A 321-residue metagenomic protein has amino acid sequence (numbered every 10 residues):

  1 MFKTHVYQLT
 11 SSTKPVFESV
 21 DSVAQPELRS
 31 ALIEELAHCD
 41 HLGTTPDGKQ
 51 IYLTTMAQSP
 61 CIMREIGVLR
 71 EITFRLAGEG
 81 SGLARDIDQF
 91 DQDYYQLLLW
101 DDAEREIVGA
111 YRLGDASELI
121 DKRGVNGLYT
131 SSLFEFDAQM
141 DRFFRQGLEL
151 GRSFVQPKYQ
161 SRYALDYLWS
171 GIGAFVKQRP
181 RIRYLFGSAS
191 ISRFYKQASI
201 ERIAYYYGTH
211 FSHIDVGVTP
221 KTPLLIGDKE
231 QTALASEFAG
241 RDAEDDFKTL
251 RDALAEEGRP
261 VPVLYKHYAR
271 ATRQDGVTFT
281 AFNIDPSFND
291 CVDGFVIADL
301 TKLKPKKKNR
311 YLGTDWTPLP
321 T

Functional and structural regions predicted by a protein language model:
M1-E18, T232-R241, G258: Non-catalytic C-terminal accessory region of glycerolipid acyltransferases and related lyso-lipid remodeling enzymes
K14-A57: Conserved N-terminal entry element of GNAT/NAT acetyltransferase domains
L42-Q96, W100-G109, D115: Short amphipathic alpha-helix that is part of the acyltransferase structural core
S81-R85, E118-G276: Acyl-donor binding region in acyl/amide transferases
Q89-L98, D121, D275-V277, F288-D293: A short helix-loop-beta-strand connector motif used in the catalytic cores of GNAT acetyltransferases and, in some
I107, D121, R193-Q197, D290 (+1 more regions): Short catalytic/ligand-binding loop motif for oxyanion handling, primarily in non-cytosolic enzymes, centered on
L168-W169, K266, G276-K307, L312-G313: C-terminal/domain-terminus segments
D315-T321: Short, cationic low-complexity segments
